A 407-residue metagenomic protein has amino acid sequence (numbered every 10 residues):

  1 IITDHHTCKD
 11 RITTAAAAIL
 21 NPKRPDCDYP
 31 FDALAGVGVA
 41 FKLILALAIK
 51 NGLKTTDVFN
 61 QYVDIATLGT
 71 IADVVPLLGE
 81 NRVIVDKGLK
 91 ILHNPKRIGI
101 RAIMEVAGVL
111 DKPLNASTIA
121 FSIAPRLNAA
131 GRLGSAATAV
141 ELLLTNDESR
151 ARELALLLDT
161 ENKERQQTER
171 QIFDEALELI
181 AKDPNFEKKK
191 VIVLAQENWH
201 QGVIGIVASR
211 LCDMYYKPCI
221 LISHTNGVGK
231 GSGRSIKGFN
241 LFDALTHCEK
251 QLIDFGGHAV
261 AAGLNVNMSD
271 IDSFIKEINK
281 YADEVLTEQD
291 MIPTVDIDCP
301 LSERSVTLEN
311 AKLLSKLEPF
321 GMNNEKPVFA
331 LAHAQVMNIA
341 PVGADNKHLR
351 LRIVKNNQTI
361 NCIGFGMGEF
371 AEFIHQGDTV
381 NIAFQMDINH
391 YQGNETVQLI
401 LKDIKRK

Functional and structural regions predicted by a protein language model:
I1, A17-I19, G38, K189-V193 (+3 more regions): Structural motif
I1-T13, I19-P22, Q171, E175-E178 (+1 more regions): N-terminal small/polar loop signature for handling phosphorylated ligands or for N-terminal nucleophile
H6-R11, D26-D28, N226-G229, F239: Short gly/pro/ser/thr-enriched loop/turn and capping motifs at secondary-structure boundaries
R11-A15, F31-A33, P76-V83, I204-I206 (+4 more regions): Short acidic, glycine/serine/threonine-rich loops at helix termini
T13-G52, F59-I71: Short alpha-helices
I49-D270, D290, T294, P300-L301 (+1 more regions): Hydrophobic helix-and-loop "lid/oligomerization" segment in the mid-to-C-terminal part of catalytic domains
R150-L154, T160-L194, H247-K407: Mid-to-C-terminal polyanion-binding domains and interfaces
